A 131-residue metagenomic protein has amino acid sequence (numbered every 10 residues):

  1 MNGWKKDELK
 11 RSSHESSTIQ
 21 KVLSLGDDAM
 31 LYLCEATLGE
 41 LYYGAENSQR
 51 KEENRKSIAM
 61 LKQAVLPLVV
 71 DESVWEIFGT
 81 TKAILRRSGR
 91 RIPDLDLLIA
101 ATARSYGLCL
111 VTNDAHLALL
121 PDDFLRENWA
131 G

Functional and structural regions predicted by a protein language model:
M1-L33, Y43-M60: Short, well-structured N-terminal submotif of metal-dependent ribonuclease cores
K6-D7, L66-V111: Active-site neighborhoods of divalent-metal-dependent phosphate/nucleic-acid chemistry enzymes
C34-T37, N113: A secondary-structure boundary/capping signal
E40, I77, L119-L120: Phosphate- and divalent-cation-binding pockets in alpha/beta enzyme and binding domains that engage nucleotide-derived
S48-E52, L85-R86, E127-G131: Short, hinge-like loop/turn segments at secondary-structure boundaries
L61, D94, A118-L120: Short secondary-structure capping/turn micro-motifs that flank functional sites
A100, R104-G131: Acidic, PIN/NYN-like endoribonuclease modules and their adjacent C-terminal/linker elements
